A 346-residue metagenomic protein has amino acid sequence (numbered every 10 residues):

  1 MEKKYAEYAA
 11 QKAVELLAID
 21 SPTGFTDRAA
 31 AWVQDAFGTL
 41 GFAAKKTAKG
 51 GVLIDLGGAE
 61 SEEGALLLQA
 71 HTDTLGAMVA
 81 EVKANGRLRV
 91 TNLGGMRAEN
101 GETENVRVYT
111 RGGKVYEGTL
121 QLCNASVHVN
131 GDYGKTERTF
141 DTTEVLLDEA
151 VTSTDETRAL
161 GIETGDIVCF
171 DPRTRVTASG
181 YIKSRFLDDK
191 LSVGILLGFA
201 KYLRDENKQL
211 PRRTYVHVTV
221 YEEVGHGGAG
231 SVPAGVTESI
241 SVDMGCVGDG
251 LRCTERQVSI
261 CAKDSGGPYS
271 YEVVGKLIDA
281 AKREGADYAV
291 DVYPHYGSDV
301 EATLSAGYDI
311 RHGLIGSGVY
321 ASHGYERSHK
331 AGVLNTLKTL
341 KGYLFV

Functional and structural regions predicted by a protein language model:
M1-V346: N-terminal hydrophobic/helix-forming segments and targeting peptides
